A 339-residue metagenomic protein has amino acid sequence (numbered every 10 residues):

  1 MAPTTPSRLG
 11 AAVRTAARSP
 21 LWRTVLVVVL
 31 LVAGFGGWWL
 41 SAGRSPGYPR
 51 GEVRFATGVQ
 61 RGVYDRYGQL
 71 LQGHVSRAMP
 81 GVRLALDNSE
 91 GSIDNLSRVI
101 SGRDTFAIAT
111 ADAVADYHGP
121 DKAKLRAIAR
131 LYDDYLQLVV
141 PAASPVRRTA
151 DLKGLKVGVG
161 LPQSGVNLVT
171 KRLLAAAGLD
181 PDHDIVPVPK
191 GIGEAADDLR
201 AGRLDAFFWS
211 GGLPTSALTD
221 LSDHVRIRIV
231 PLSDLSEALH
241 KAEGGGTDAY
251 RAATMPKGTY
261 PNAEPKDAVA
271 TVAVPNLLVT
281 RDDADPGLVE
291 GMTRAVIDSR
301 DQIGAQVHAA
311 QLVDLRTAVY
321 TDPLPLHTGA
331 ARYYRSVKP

Functional and structural regions predicted by a protein language model:
M1-A85, D301-P339: N-terminal hydrophobic or amphipathic helices and topogenic motifs
V25-L26, V32, E194, A201 (+5 more regions): An extracytoplasmic/periplasmic, membrane-proximal ligand-sensing/linker region
R50, M79-G81, G91-D94, S101 (+6 more regions): Extracytoplasmic
E52-A78, V82, D133-A201, Y320 (+1 more regions): Bilobed "Venus flytrap"/periplasmic-binding protein-like clamshell domains and structurally analogous long
G73-P80, I100-D104, L174-L179, D197-L204 (+4 more regions): Sec-exported extracytoplasmic/periplasmic mature domains
A85-K124, V146, E194-D198, T215-S222: Pocket-flanking alpha-helical
A111-A113, S144, P181-L278, D283-A284: Pocket-lining segment of extracytoplasmic ligand-binding domains
K122-L131, V157, T259-V269: A structural signal for short loop-to-beta-strand junctions that line the ligand-binding cleft of periplasmic/secreted
